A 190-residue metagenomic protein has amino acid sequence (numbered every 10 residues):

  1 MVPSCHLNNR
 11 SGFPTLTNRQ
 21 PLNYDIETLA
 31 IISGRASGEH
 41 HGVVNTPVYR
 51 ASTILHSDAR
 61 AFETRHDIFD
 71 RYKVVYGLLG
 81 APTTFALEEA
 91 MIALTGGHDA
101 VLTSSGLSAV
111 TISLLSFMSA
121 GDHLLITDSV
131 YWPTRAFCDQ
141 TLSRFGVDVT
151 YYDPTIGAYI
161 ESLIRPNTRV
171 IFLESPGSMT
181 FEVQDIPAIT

Functional and structural regions predicted by a protein language model:
F13-Y49: Short conserved active-site loop signatures built around small residues
G42, M91, A109, L124 (+2 more regions): Buried hydrophobic positions in well-ordered alpha/beta secondary-structure cores of metabolic enzymes
T53, D58-S108, P133-Q140: Conserved N-terminal alpha-helix of the aminotransferase class I/II PLP-enzyme fold
S116-T134, D153: Conserved PLP-anchoring active-site segment centered on the Schiff-base-forming lysine
I156-I160: Short acidic active-site motifs
I164-I171: Short acidic/histidine-rich motifs immediately flanking catalytic phosphotransfer sites in two-component signaling
G177-T190: Active-site core of PLP-dependent enzymes with the aminotransferase class I/II
